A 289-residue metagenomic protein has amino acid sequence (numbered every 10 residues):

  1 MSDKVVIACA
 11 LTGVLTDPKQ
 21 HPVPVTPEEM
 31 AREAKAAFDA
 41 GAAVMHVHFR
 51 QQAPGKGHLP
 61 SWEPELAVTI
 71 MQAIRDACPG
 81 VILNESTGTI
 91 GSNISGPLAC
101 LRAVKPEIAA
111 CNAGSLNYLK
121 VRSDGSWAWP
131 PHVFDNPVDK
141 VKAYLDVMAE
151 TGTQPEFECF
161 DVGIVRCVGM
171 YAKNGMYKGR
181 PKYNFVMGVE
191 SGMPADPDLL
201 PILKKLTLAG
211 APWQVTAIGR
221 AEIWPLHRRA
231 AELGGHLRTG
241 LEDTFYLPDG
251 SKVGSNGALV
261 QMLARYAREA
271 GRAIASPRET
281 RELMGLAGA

Functional and structural regions predicted by a protein language model:
M1-P22, S115-W127: N-terminal small/glycine-rich loop or linker at the start of catalytic domains across soluble metabolic enzymes
C9, K56-E85, V141-Y144, M148 (+3 more regions): Alpha-helix-loop-beta-strand connector modules within alpha/beta enzyme cores
C9-R32, S86-I94, P130-D135, E156 (+2 more regions): Active-site mouth loops of central-metabolism enzymes
M30, A37, H48, A109 (+4 more regions): Conserved, mostly hydrophobic/aromatic
A43-A67, V186-M187, F245-D249: Glycine-rich, proline-tolerant flexible connector loops at the mouths of alpha/beta enzymes
S61-D135: Active-site beta->alpha loop and helix N-cap motifs at the rims of alpha/beta catalytic domains
I108-E242, V253, A273: Catalytic alpha/beta core domains of metabolic enzymes, predominantly
R265-A289: Mid-to-C-terminal alpha-helical segments outside catalytic/metal-binding sites
